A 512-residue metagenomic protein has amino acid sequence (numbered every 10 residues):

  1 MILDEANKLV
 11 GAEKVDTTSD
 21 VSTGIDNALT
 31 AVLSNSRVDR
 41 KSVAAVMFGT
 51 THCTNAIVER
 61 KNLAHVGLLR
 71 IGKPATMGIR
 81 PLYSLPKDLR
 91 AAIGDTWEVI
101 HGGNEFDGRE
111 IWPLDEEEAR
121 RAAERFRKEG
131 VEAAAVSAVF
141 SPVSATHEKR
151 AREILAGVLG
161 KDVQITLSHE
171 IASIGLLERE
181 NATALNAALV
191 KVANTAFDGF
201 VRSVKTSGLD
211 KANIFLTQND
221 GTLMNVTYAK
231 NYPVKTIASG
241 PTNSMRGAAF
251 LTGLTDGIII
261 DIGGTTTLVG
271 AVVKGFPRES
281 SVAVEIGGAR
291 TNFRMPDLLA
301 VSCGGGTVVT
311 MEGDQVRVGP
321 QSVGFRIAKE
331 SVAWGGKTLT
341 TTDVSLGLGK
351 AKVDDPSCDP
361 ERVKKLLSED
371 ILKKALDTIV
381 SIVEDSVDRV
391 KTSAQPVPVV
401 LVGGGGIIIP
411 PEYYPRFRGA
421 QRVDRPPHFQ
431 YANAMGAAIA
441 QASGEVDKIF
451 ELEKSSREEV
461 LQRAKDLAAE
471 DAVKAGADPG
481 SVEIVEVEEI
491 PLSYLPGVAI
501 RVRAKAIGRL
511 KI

Functional and structural regions predicted by a protein language model:
M1-I512: N-terminally biased helix-coil "hinge/interface" segments that flank
